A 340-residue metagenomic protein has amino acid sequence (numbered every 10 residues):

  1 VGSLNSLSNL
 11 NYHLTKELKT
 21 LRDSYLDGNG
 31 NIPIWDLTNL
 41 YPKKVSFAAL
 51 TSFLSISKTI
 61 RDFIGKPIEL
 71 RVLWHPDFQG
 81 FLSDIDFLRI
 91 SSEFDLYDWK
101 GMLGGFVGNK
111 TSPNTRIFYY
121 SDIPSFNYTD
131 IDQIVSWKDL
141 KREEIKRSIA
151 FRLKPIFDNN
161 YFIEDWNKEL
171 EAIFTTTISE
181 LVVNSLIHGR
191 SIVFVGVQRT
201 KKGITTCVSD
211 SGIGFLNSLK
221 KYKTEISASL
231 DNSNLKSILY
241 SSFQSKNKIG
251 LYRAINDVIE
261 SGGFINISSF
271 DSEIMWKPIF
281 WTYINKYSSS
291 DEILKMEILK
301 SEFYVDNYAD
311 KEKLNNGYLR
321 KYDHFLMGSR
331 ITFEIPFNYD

Functional and structural regions predicted by a protein language model:
V1, S8, Y12-R22, L26 (+5 more regions): Flexible, glycine-/charge-rich segments associated with ATP-binding catalytic modules
V1-E93, G317-D340: N-terminal assembly/transducer modules of large multi-domain enzymes, emphasizing dimerization/partner-binding
K43-K44, L153-S179: Conserved short strand/loop->alpha-helix "switch" segment adjacent to the catalytic nucleotide/phosphoryl-transfer site
I56, W166-T200, Y252-E260: Conserved ATP-binding N-box helix of the HATPase_c
F87-T111: A glycine-rich helix N-cap at a beta->alpha junction
D132-D165, K223-S245, A254-V258: Helix-loop-beta hinge of the Bergerat
D210: Acidic ATP/Mg2+-coordinating residue in the GHKL
I213: Glycine-rich G1-box
